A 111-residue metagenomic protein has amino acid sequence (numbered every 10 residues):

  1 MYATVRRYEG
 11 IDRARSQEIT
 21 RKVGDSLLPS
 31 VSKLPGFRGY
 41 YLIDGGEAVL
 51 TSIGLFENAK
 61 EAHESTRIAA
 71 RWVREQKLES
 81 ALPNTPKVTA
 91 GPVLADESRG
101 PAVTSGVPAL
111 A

Functional and structural regions predicted by a protein language model:
M1-L50, E57-R71, L78-A111: Short S/T/G/P-rich N-terminal loop/turn motif that feeds into the first structured element of a domain
